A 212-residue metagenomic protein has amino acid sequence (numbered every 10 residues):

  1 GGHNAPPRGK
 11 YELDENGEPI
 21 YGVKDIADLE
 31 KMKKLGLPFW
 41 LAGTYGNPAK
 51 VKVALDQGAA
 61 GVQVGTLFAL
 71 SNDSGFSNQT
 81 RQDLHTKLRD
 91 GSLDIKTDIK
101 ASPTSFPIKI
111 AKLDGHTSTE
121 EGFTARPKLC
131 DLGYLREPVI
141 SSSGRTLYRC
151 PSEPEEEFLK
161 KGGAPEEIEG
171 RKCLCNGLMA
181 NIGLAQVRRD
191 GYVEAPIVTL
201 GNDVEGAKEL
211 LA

Functional and structural regions predicted by a protein language model:
G2-I26, K31-P38, G46-A49, D56-A212: Conserved active-site-proximal phosphate/metal-binding subdomains
